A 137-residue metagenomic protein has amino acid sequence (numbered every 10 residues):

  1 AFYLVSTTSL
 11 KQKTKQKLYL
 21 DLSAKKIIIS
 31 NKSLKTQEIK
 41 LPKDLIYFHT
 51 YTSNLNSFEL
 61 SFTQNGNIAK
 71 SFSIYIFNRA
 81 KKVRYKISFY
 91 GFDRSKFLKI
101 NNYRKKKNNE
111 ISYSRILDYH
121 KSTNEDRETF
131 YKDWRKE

Functional and structural regions predicted by a protein language model:
A1-Y19, S23-K26: Membrane-proximal N-terminal amphipathic helix
L22-E137: N-terminal helix-rich module
